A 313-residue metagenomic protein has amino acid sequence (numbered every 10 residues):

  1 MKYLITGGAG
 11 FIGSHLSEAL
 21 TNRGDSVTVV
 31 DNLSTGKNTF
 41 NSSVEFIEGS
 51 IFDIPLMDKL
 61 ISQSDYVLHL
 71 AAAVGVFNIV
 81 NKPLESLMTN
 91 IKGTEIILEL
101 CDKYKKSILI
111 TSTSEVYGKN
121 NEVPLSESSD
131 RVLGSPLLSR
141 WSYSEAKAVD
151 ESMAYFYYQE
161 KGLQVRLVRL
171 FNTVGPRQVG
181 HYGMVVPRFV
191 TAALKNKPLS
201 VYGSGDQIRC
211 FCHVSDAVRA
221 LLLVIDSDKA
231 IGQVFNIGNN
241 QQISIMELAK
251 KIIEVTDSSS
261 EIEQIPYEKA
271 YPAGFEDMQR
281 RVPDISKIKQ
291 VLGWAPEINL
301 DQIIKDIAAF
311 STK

Functional and structural regions predicted by a protein language model:
M1-F171, S215: N-terminal Rossmann-like NAD(P)+-binding domain of SDR-like oxidoreductases, especially those catalyzing
N121, A148, L163-R166, T173-P187 (+7 more regions): Glycine/proline-rich active-site loop of Rossmann-fold NAD(P)-dependent oxidoreductases
E127-G134, K161-G162, F189-V201, V255-K269 (+1 more regions): A short C-terminal helix-loop "cap" of Rossmann-like NAD(P)-dependent dehydrogenase/epimerase domains
V149, M153-Y157, F189, L248 (+1 more regions): Hydrophobic alpha-helix immediately C-terminal to the catalytic Tyr-X-X-X-Lys motif of short-chain
S204, G232-F235, M246-A249, D257-R280: C-terminal "lid/loop" region of Rossmann-like NAD(P)-dependent oxidoreductases
V214, E268-A295, N299: Conserved C-terminal active-site "lid" loop/helix of NAD(P)H-dependent oxidoreductases that clamps the redox cofactor
S215-I225, K250, D301-K305: Amphipathic alpha-helical segments that line or abut small-molecule/effector binding pockets and mediate allosteric
K287, N299-K313: Amphipathic terminal alpha-helices
